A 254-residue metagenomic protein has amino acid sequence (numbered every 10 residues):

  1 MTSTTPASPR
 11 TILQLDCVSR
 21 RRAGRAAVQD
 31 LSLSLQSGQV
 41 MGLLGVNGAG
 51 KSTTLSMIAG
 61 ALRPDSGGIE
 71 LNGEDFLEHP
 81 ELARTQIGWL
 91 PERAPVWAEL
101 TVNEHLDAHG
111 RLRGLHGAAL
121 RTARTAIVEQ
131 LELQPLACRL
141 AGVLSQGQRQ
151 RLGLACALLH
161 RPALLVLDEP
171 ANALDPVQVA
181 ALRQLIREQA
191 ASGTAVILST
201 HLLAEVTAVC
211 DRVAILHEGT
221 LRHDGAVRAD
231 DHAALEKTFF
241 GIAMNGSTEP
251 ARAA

Functional and structural regions predicted by a protein language model:
A59: Helix-to-loop junction immediately C-terminal to a conserved catalytic motif
G67-E78, L82-A83, H223-G225: Conserved ABC transporter NBD signature motif
E99, L140-L144: Conserved ABC ATPase signature
D107, R111, A118-L136: Conserved ABC ATPase "signature" region
R161: Conserved catalytic motifs of ABC-family nucleotide-binding domains
L165-E169: Catalytic Walker B motif of ABC-type/P-loop ATPase nucleotide-binding domains
